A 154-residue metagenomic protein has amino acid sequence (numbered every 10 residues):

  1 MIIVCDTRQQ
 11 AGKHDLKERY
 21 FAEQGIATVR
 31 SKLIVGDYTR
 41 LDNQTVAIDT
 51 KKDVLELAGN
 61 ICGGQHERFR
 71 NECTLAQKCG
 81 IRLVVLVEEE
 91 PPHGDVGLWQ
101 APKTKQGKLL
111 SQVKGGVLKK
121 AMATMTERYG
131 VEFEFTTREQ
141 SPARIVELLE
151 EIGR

Functional and structural regions predicted by a protein language model:
M1-N43, E56-R154: Non-catalytic C-terminal interaction segments of nucleic acid-processing enzymes
V46-K52: Conserved catalytic cores of phosphodiester-cleaving nucleases, focusing on short active-site segments
